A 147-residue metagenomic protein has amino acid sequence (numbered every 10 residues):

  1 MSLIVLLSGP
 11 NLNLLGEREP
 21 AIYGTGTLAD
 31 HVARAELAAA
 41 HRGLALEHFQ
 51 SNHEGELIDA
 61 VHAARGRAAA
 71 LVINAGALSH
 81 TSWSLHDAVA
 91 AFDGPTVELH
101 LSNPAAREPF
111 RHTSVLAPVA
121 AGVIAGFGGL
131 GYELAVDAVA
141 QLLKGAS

Functional and structural regions predicted by a protein language model:
M1-I4: Extreme N-terminal starter segment of soluble prokaryotic enzymes
L15-D30: Glycine- and acidic-residue-enriched helix-capping/strand-helix junction motifs
A45-G55: Short beta->alpha junction loops
E47-H48, V97, A106-S147: Short, glycine-/small-residue-rich phosphate/pyrophosphate-handling segment
E56-L71: Short, electropositive alpha-helical surface patch
A64-G66, A90-A91, T113-P118: Short, hinge-like loop/turn segments at secondary-structure boundaries
A68-A105: Mid-chain, well-packed structural core segment of small domains
